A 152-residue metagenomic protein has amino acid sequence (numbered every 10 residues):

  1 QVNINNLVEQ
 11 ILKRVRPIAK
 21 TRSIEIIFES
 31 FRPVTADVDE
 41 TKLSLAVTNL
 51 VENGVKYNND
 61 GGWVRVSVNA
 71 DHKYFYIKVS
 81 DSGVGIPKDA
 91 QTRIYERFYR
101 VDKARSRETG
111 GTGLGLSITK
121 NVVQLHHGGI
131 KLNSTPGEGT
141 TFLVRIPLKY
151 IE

Functional and structural regions predicted by a protein language model:
Q1, K20, E25-V34: Conserved catalytic submotifs in the C-terminal HATPase_c
Q1-R16, I27: A conserved beta-strand-to-alpha-helix junction within the catalytic ATP-binding
G54-V55: Short helix-loop "hinge" at the ATP-lid/N-box region of the Bergerat-fold HATPase_c
G61-K73: Short beta-strand/loop element within the Bergerat-fold HATPase_c
D81: Acidic ATP/Mg2+-coordinating residue in the GHKL
I86-R100: Short conserved segment of the HATPase_c
H127-G128: Conserved glycine-rich
